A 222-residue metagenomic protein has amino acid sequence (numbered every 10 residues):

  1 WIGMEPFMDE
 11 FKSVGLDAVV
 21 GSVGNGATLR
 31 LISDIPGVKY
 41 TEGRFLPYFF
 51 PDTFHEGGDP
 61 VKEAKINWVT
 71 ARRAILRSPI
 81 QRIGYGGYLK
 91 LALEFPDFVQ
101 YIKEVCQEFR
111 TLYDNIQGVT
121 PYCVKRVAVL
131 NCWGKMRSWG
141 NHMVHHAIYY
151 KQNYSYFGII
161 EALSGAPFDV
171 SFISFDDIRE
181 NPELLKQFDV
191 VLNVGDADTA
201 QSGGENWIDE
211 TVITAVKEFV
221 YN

Functional and structural regions predicted by a protein language model:
W1-N222: Glycan-processing catalytic domains of CAZymes
